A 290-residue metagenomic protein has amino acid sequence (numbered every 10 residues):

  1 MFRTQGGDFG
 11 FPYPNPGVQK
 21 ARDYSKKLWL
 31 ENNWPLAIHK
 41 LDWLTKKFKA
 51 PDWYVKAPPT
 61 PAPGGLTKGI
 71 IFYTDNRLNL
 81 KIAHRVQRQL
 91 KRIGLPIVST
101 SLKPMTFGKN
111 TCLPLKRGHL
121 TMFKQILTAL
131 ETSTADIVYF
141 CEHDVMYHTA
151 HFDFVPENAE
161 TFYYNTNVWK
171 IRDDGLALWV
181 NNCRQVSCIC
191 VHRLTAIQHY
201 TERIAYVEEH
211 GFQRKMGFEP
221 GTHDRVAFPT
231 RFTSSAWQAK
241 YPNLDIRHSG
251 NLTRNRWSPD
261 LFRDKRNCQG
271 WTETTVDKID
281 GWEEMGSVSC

Functional and structural regions predicted by a protein language model:
W29-I38: Charged, low-complexity interaction regions
K46, D52-H84: N-proximal low-complexity "stem/linker" segments adjacent to membrane-targeting elements
R85-L95: Short, acidic, metal-binding catalytic loop of nucleotide-sugar glycosyltransferases
S99-T132, H151: Active-site-proximal specificity loops/subdomain of glycosyltransferases
V138: Short aromatic/hydrophobic "clamp" motif used to bind/position activated sugar donors
E142-M146: The conserved acidic donor/metal-binding loop of glycosyltransferases
F152-D245, G250-T253, F262, E283: Conserved catalytic core of nucleotide-sugar-dependent glycosyltransferases
R247-C290: Extended, charged low-complexity segments that frequently continue into or abut oligomerization scaffolds
